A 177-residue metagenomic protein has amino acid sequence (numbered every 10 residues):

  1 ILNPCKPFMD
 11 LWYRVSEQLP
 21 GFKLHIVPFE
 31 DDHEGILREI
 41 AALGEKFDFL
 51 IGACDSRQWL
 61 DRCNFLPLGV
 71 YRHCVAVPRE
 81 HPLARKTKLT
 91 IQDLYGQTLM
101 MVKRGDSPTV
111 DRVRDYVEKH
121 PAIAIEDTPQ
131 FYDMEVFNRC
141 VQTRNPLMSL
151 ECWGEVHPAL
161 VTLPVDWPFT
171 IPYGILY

Functional and structural regions predicted by a protein language model:
I1-Q58: Central regulatory/effector-binding core of bacterial HTH transcription factors
P7-R14, W59, G96-H120: Secondary-structure junction motif
H25-F29, L66, E126-T128, L163: General small-molecule cofactor/ligand-binding pocket signal
E39, R104-V161: Hydrophobic hinge/microswitch elements
F49-S56, P78-R79, Q142-G154: Beta->alpha turn/N-cap motifs
C63-C74, M148-C152, H157-Y173: Short beta-strand->loop
C63-H73, V77-L99: Flexible hinge/capping segments at coil-to-helix
Q92-Y95, P172-Y177: Extended ligand-binding regions for polar small-molecule ligands
